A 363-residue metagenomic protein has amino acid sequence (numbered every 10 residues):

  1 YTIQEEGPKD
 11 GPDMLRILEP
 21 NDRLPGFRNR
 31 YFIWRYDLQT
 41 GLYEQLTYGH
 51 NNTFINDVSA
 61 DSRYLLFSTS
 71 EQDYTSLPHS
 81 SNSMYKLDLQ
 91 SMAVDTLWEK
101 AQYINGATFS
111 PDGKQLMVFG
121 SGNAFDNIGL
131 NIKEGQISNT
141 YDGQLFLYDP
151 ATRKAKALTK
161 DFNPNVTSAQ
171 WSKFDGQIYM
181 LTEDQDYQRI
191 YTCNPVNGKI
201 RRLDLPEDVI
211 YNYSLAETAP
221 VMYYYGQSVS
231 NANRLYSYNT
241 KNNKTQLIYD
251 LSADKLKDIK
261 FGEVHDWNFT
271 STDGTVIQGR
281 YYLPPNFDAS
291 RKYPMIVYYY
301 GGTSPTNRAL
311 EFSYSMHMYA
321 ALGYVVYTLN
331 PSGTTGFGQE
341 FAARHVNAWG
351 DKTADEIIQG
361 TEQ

Functional and structural regions predicted by a protein language model:
Y1-Q39, S81-N82, G122-F146, L235 (+2 more regions): Predominantly five- to eight-bladed beta-propeller fold
N21-F27, T47, L66-P78, W98 (+9 more regions): Beta-strand C-termini and the immediately following turn/loop, strongest in propeller blades
D37-G41, D88-M92, D149-R153, N194-G198 (+1 more regions): Short loop/turn segments that connect beta-strands within beta-propeller blades
L42-Q45, M92-D95, K154-A157, K199-R202 (+2 more regions): Predominantly a core beta-strand signature of beta-propeller blades across repeat-based propeller domains
G49-F54, K100-N105, D161-V166, P206-Y211 (+1 more regions): Short coil/turn segments at the loop-to-beta-strand junctions that recur within blades of beta-propeller repeat folds
N56-Y64, A107-Q115, A169-Q177, S214-V221 (+1 more regions): Blade-terminus and WD-like Trp-Asp/Gly-His loop motifs, strongest in beta-propeller folds
N212-Q363: Serine-hydrolase catalytic core recognition
